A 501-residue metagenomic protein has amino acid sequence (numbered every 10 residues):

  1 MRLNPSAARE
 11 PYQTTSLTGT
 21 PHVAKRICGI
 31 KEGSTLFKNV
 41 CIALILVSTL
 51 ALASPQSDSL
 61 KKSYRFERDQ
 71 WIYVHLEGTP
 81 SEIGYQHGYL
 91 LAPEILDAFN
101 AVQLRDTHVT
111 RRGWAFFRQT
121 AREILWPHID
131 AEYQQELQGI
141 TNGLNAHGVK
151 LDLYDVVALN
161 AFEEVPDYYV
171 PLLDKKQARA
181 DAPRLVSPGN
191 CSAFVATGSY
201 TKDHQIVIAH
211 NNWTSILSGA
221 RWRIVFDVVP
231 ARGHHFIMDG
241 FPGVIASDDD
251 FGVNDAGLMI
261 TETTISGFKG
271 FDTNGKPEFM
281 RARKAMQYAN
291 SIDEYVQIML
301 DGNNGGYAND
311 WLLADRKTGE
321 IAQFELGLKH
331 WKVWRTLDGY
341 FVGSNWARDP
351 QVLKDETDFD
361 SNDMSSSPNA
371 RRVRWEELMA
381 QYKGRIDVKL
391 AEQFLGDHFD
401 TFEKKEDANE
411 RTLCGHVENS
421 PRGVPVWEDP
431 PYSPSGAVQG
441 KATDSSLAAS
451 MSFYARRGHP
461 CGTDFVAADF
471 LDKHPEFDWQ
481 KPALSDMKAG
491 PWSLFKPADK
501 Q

Functional and structural regions predicted by a protein language model:
A8-E10, T20, L52: Low-complexity, intrinsically disordered segments with a bias for serine/threonine
Y12-Q13, H22, Q56: Low-complexity, intrinsically disordered or signal/transmembrane-proximal segments
N39-T49: Bacterial N-terminal signal peptides
A53-D293, L300-G305, L312-R335, G343 (+1 more regions): N-terminal mature-domain region immediately after signal-peptide cleavage in secreted/organellar precursors
F341-D363: Active-site-adjacent segment of 2-oxoglutarate/Fe(II) JmjC oxygenases
